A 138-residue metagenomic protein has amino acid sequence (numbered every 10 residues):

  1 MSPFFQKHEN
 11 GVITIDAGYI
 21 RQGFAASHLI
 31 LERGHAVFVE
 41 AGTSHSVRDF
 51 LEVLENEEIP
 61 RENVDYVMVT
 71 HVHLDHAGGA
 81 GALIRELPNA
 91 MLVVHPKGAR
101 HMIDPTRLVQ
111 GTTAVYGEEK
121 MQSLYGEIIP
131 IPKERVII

Functional and structural regions predicted by a protein language model:
S2-E57: Conserved beta-strand hairpin/beta-sheet module of binuclear metal-dependent hydrolase folds, prominently
I13, V93, R135-I137: General small-molecule cofactor/ligand-binding pocket signal
A26, D49, G79, D104-P105: Residues at alpha-helix caps and immediate loop-helix transition turns in enzyme cores, especially N- and C-cap
R48-V94: Active-site metal-binding motif and surrounding structural segment of the metallo-beta-lactamase
K97-H101: Short histidine/acidic/glycine/proline-rich micro-motifs that form metal- and phosphate-coordinating active-site loops
M102-I138: Metallo-beta-lactamase
